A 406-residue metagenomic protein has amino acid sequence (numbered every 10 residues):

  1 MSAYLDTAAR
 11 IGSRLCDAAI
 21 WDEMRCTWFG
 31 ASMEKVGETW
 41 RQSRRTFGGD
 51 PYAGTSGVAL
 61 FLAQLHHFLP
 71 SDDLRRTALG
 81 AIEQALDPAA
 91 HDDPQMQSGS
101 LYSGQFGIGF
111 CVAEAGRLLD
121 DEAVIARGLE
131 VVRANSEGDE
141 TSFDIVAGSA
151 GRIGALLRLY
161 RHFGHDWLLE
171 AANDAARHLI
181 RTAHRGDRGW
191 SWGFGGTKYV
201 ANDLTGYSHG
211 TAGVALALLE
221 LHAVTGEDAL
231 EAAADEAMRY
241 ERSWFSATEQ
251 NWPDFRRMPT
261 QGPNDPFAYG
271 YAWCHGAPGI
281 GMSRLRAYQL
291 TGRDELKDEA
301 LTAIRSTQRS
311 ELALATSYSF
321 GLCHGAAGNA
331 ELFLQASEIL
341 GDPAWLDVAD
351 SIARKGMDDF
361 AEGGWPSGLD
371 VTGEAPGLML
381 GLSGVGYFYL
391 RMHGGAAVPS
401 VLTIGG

Functional and structural regions predicted by a protein language model:
M1-G406: Glycan-recognition and catalytic cores of secretory/periplasmic carbohydrate-active enzymes
